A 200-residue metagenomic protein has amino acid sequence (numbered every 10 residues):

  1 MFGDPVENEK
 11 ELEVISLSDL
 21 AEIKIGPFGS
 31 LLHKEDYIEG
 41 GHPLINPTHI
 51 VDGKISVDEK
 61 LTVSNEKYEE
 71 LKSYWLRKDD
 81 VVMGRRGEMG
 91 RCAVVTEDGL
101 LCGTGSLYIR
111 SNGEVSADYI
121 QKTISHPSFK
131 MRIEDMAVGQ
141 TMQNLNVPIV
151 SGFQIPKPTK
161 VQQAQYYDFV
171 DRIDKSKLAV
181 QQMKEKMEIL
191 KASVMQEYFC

Functional and structural regions predicted by a protein language model:
M1-F28, G152-Q165, D171-E197: Non-catalytic DNA-recognition/assembly elements of restriction-modification systems
E13, S30-D36, D135-A137: Short coil/turn segments at secondary-structure boundaries
S18-H33, T48-K78: Sequence-specific dsDNA recognition surfaces
I38, R85, L100-L107, V115 (+1 more regions): A short glycine-rich beta-alpha junction/loop motif
N46-P47, L71-S125: A short beta-sheet element
